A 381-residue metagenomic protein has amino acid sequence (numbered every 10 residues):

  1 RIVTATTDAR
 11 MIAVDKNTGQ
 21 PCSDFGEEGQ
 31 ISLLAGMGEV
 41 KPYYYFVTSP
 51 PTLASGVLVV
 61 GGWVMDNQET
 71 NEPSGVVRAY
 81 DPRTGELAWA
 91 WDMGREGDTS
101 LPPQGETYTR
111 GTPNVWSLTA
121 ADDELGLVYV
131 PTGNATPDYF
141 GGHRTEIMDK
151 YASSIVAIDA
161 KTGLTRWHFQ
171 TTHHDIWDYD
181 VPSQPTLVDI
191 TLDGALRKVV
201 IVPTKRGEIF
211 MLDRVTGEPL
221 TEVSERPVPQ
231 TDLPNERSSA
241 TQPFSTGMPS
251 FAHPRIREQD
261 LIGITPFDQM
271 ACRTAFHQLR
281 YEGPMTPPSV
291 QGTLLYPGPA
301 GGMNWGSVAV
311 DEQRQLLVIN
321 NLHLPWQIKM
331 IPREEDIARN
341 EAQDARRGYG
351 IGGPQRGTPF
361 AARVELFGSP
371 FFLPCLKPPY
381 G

Functional and structural regions predicted by a protein language model:
R1-R10, D15-G381: A fold-level detector for beta-propeller and closely related beta-sheet-rich head/sensor domains
